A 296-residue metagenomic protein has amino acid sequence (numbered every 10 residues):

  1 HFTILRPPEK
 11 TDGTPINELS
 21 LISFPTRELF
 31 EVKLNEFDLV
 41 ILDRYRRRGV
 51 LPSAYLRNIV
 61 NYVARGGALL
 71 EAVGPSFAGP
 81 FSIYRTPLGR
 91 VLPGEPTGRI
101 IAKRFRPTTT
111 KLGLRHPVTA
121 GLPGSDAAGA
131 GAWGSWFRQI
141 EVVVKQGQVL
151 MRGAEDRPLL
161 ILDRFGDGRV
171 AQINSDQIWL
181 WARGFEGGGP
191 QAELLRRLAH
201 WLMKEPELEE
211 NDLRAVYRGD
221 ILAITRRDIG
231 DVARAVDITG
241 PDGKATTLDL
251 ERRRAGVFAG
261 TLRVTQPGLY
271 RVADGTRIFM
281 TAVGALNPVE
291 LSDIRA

Functional and structural regions predicted by a protein language model:
H1-A296: N-linked glycosylation sequons
